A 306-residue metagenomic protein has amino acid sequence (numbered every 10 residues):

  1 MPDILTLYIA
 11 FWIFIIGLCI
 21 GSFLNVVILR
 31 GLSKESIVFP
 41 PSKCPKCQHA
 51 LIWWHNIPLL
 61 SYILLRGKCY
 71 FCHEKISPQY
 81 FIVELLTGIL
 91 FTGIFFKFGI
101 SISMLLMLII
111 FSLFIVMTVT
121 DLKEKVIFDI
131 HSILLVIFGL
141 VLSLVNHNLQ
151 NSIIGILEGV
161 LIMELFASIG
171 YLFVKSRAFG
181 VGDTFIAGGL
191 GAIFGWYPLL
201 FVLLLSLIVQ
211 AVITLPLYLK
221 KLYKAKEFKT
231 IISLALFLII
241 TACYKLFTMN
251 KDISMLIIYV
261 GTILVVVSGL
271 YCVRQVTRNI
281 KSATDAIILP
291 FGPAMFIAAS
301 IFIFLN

Functional and structural regions predicted by a protein language model:
M1-N306: A membrane-topology feature that recognizes alpha-helical transmembrane segments and their immediate juxtamembrane
